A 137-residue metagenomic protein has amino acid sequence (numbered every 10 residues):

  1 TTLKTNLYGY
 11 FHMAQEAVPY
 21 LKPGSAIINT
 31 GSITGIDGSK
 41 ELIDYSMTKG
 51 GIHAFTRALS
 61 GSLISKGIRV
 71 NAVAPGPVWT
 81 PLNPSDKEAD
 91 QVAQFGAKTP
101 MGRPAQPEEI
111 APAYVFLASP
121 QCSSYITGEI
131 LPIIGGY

Functional and structural regions predicted by a protein language model:
T1-K4: Active-site Tyr-X3-Lys motif and surrounding loop/helix of classical short-chain dehydrogenase/reductase
F11, Y20, P104-I133: C-terminal substrate-recognition "lid" of short-chain dehydrogenase/reductases
A14, T48, T56: Active-site helix of classical SDR
P19-Y20, G61-S65: Alpha-helical segment proximal to the catalytic Tyr-Lys
S32: Residue(s) in the substrate-gating loop at a strand-loop-helix junction that position the organic substrate next
D37-I43, S65-K66, G102: Active-site loop immediately N-terminal to the catalytic Tyr-X3-Lys motif of short-chain dehydrogenase/reductase
I64, R69, Y125-T127: Short, small/polar-rich loop/turn modules that mediate ligand/substrate recognition or access, typified
